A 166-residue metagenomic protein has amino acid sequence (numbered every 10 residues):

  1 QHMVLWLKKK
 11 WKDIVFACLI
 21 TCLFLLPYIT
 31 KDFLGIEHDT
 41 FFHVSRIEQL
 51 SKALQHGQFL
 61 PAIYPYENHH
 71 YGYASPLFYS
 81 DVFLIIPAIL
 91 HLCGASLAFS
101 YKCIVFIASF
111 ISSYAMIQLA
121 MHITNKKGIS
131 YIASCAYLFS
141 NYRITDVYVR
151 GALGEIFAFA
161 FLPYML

Functional and structural regions predicted by a protein language model:
Q1-Y28: Start-transfer (signal-anchor) and selected internal transmembrane alpha helices of multi-pass inner/ER membrane
L26-I123, K127-F161: Active-site lumenal/periplasmic loops and adjacent helix-entry segments of GT-C-fold, multi-pass membrane
M165-L166: Membrane-interface transmembrane helices that cradle and orient dolichyl/undecaprenyl
